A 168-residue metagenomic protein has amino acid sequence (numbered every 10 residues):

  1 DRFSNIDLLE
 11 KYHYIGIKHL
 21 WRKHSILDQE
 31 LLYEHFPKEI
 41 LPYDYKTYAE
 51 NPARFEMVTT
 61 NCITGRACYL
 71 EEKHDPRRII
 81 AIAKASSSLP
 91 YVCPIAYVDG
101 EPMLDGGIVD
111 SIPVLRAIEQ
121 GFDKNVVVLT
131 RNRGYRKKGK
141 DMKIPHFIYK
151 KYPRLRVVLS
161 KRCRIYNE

Functional and structural regions predicted by a protein language model:
R2-Y43, E50, T60-P76, G107-E168: Non-catalytic peripheral regions of patatin-like phospholipases
D7-L8, R54-F55, S88-L89: Short, flexible segments with low predicted structural confidence
Y43-N51, A83-S88: Short linear motifs in intrinsically disordered
T47, P90-P94, V126-V127: Short, structured loop/turn "capping" segments at alpha-beta junctions
Y48-R54, A96-D99: Short, surface-exposed recognition loops or helix-turn segments adjacent to catalytic cores
F55-E56, A67-C68, A81-I82, E101-P102 (+1 more regions): Structural motif
F55-T60, P94: Short beta-strand scaffold segments in enzyme catalytic cores
A81-E119: ATP/pyrophosphate-binding catalytic subdomain of soluble kinases
